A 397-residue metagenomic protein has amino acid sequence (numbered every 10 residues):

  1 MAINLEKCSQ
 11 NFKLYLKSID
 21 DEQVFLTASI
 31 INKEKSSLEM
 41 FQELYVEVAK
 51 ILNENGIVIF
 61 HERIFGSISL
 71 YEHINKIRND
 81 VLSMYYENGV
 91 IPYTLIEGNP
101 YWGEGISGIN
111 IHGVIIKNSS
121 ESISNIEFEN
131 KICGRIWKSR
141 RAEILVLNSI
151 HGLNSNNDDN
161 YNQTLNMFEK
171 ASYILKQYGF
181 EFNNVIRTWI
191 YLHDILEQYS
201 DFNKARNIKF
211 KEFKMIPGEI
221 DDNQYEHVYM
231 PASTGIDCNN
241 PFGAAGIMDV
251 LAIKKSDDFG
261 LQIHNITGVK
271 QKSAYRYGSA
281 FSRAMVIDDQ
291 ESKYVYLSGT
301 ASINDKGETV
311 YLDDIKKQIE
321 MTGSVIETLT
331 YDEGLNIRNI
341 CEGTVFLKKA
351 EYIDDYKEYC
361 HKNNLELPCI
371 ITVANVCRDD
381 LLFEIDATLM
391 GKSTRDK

Functional and structural regions predicted by a protein language model:
M1-K397: N-terminal presequence-like segments and the immediate start of the first folded domain
